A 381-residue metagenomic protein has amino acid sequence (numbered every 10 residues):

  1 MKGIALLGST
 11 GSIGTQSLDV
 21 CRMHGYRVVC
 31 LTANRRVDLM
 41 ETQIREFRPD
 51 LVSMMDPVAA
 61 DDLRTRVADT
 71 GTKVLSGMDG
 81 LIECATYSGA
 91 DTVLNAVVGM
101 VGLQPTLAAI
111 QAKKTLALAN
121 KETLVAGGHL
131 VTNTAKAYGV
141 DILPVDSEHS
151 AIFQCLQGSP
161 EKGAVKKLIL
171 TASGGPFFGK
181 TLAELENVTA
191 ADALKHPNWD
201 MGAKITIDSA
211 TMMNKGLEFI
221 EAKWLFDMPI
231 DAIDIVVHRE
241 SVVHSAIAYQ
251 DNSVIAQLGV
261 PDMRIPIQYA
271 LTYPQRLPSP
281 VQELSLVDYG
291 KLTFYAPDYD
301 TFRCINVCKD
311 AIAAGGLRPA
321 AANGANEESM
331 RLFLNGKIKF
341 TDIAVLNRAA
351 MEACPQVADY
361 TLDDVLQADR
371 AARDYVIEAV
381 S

Functional and structural regions predicted by a protein language model:
M1-S381: Catalytic, metal-anchored helix/loop core of enzyme active sites in primary metabolism
